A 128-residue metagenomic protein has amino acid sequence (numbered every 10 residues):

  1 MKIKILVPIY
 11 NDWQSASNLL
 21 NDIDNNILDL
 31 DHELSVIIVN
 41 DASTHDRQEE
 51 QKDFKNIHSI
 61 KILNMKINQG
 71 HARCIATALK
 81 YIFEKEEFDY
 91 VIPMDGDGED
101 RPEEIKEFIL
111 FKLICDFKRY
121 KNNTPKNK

Functional and structural regions predicted by a protein language model:
K2-K4, S35: Cell-envelope/extracellular polymer assembly enzymes that use nucleotide-activated donors
V7-I9, N40: Short beta-strand/turn micro-motifs composed of small residues that flank or help shape donor/cofactor-binding pockets
D12-I27, D46: Short, well-formed alpha-helical segments that are part of the catalytic scaffolds of diverse glycosyltransferases
I27-H32, F54-S59, E87: Short helix-capping segments at alpha-helix termini
H32-S43, L63-M65: Short beta-strand/loop segment that forms part of the nucleotide-sugar
N40-E49, G98: A conserved acidic beta->alpha catalytic loop
M65-I82, F88-Y90, E99-K128: Acceptor/aglycone-binding surface of glycosyltransferases and processive sugar-polymer synthases
